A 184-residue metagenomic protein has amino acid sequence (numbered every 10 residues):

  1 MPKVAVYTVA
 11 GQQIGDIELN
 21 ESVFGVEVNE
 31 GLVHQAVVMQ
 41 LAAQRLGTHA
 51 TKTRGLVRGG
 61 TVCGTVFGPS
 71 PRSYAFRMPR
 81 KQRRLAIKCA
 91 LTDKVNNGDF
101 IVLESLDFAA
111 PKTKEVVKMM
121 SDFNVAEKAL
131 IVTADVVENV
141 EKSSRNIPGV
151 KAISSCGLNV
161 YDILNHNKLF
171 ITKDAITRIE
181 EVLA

Functional and structural regions predicted by a protein language model:
M1-R45, G68-A184: Extended polybasic, low-complexity segments that bind anionic RNA or targeting/receptor surfaces
Q40, A50-T51: Flexible, acidic active-site loops/lids enriched in D/E/S/T/G that coordinate Mg2+ and/or position polar
T51-S70: Glycine/serine-rich anion-binding loops at beta->alpha junctions that coordinate negatively charged ligand groups
